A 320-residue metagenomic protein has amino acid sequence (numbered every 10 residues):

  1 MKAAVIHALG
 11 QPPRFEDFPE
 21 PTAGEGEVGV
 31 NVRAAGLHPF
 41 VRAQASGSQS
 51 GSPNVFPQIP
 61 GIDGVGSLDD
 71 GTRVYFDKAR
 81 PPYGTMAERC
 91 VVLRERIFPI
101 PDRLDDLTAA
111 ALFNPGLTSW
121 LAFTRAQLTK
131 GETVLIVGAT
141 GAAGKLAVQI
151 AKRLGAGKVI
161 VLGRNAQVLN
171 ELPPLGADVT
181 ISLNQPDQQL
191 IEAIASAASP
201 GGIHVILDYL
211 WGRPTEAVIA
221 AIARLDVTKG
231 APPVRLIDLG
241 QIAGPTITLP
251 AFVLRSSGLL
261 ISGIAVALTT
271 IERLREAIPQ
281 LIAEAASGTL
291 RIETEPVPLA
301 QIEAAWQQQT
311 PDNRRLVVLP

Functional and structural regions predicted by a protein language model:
P19-H38, S46-G84, R96: Glycine-rich beta-strand-centered segment in the early N-terminal region that forms part of a ligand/cofactor-binding
I62-D63, V74-A139: NAD(P)H dinucleotide-binding glycine-rich loop of Rossmann-like/cofactor-binding domains, especially the beta1-alpha1
Y75, I206-L207: N-terminal Rossmann-like NAD(P) cofactor-binding module of classical short-chain dehydrogenase/reductase
T85-M86, G163-E171, T246-A251: Short, glycine/polar-rich helix-capping loops at beta-to-alpha or helix-loop-helix junctions that flank or form
L112-P186: Mid-domain Rossmann-like dinucleotide-binding core that forms the NAD(H)/NADP(H) cofactor-binding site
D187-P200: Short amphipathic alpha-helix with an adjacent loop that forms part of the alpha/beta core around
R213-S287: Glycine-rich phosphate-binding loop and adjacent beta-alpha segment of Rossmann(oid) nucleotide-cofactor-binding
D226, L268, E272-P320: C-terminal hydrophobic helical "lid"/dimerization subdomain of Rossmann-like NAD(P)H-dependent oxidoreductases
